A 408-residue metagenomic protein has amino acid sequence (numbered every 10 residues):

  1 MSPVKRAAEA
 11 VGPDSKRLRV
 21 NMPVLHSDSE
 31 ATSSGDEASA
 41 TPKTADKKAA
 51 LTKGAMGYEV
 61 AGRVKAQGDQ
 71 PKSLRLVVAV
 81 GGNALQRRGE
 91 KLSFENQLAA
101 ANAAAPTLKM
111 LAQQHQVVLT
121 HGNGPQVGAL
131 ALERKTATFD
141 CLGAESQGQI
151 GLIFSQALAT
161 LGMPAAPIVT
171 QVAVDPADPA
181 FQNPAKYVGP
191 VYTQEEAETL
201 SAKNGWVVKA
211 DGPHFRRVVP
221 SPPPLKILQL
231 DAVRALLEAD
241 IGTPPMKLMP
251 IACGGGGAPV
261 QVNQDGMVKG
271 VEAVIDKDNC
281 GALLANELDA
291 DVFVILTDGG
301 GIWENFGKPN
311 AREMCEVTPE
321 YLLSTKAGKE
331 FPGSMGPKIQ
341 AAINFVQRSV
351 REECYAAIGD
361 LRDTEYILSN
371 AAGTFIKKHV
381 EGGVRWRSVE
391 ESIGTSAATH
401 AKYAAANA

Functional and structural regions predicted by a protein language model:
M1-R17, D28, L74: PEST-like, low-complexity acidic/proline-rich intrinsically disordered segments, predominantly at protein N-termini
R6, K16, D46-A408: C-terminal catalytic "cap/lid" subdomain
V20-S34: Short linear regulatory motifs embedded in intrinsically disordered, acidic Ser/Thr-rich regions of nuclear proteins
